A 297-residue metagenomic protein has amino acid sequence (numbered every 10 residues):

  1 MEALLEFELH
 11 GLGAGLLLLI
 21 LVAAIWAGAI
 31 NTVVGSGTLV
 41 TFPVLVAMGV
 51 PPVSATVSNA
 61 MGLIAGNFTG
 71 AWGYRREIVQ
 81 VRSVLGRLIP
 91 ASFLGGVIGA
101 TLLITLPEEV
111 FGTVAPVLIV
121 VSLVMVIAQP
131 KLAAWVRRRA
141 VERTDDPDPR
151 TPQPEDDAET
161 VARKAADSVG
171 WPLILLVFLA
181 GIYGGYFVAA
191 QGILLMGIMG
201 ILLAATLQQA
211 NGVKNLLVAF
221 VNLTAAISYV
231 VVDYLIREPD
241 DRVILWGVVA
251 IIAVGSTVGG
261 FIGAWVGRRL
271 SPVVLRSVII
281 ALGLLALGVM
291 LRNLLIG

Functional and structural regions predicted by a protein language model:
E2-P51, A140-N211, V218, A250: Selected transmembrane alpha-helices and immediately adjacent juxtamembrane segments of polytopic inner-membrane
L17, A60, A115-I119, L123 (+5 more regions): Residues within membrane-spanning alpha-helices of integral membrane proteins, especially the hydrophobic core/packing
A47-M48, A100, I104, T113 (+4 more regions): Transmembrane helix-loop junction
M61-V117, V121-S122, L223-V273: Selective hydrophobic functional segments
F68-V79, V117-R163, L285-G297: Transmembrane helix exit motif
V81-A91, A115, R139-V141, G212-A219 (+1 more regions): Cytoplasmic-side transmembrane-helix entry/capping segments in multi-pass membrane proteins
I98-I104, V177-F187, A225-Y234, A286-G297: Hydrophobic alpha-helical transmembrane segments in multi-pass integral membrane proteins
